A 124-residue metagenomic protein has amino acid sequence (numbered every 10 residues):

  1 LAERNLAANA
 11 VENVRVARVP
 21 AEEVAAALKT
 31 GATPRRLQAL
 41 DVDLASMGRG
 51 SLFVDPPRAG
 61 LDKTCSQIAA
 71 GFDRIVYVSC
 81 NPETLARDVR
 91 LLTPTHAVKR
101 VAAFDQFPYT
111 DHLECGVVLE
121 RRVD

Functional and structural regions predicted by a protein language model:
L1-D124: Rossmann-like S-adenosyl-L-methionine
